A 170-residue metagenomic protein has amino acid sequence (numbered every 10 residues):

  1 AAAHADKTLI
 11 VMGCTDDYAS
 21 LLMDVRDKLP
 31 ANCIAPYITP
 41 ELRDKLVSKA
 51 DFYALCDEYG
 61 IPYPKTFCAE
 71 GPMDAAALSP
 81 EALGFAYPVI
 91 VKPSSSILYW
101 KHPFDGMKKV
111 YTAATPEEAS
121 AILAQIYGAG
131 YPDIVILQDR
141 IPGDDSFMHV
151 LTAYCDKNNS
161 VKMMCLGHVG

Functional and structural regions predicted by a protein language model:
A3-V47, G60-F67: A short, GP-enriched loop/loop-strand-helix hinge that lies immediately N-terminal to, or at the N-terminal rim
K7, A31, G84-Y87, P132 (+1 more regions): Short coil/turn connectors at secondary-structure junctions
C14-D16, S94, R140, G167: Short, well-ordered beta-to-alpha junction loops that form the rim of enzyme active sites and present histidine/acidic
Y18-L22, D74-A76, S146: Short, well-ordered alpha-helical microsegments
Y18-S20, I97, A119, G143-D144: Glycine-rich nucleotide phosphate-binding loop and flanking beta-alpha elements of Rossmann-like dinucleotide-binding
M23-D24, H102-P103, H149: Short acidic, glycine/serine/threonine-rich loops at helix termini
K45-V135: Active-site nucleotide/adenylate-binding loops and adjacent lid/helix of ATP-dependent enzymes
A113-G170: Phosphate-binding site of ATP-dependent enzymes
